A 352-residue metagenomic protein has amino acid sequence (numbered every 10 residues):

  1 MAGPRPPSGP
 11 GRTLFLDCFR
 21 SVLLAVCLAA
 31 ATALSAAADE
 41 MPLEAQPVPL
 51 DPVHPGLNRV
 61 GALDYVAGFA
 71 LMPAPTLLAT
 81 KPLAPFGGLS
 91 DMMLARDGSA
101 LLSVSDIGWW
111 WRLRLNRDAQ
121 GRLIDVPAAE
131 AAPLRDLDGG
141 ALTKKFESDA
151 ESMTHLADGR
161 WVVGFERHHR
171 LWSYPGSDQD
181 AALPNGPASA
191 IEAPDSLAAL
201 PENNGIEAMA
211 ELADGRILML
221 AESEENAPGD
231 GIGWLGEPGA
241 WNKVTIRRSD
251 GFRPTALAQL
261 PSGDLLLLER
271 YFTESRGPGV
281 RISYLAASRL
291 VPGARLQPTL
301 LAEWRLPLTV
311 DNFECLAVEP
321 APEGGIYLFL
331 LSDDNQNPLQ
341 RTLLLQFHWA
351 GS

Functional and structural regions predicted by a protein language model:
M1-C18: N-terminal secretory signal peptides that target proteins for export/translocation
C18-T32: Bacterial N-terminal signal peptides
A33-S352: Sequence/structural signature of beta-propeller domains
